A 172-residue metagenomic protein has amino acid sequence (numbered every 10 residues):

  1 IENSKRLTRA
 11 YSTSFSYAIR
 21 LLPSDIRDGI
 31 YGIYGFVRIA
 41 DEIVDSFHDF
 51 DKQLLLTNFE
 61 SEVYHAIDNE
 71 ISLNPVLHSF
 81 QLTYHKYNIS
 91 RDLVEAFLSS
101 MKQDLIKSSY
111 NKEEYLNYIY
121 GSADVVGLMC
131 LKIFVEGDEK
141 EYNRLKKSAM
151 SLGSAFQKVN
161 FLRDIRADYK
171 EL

Functional and structural regions predicted by a protein language model:
I1-L172: Acidic catalytic motifs of isoprenoid enzymes
